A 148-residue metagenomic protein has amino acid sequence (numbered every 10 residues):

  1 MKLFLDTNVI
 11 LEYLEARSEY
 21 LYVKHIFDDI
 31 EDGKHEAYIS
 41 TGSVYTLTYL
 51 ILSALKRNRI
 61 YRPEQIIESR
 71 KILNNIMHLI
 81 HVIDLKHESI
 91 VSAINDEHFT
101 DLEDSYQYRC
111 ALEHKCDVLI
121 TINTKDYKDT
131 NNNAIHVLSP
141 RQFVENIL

Functional and structural regions predicted by a protein language model:
M1-I39, A54-E64, E145-L148: Short, well-structured N-terminal submotif of metal-dependent ribonuclease cores
K2, R109-L148: Acidic, PIN/NYN-like endoribonuclease modules and their adjacent C-terminal/linker elements
N8-V9, G42, E88, K125 (+1 more regions): Alpha-helix/helix-capping structural signal
L14-E15, I51, E97, N131: Short, flexible helix/strand-to-coil boundary loops that buttress conserved ligand/catalytic motifs in alpha/beta
K24-D28, R70-L73, Y108: Short amphipathic alpha-helical segments and helix-helix/interface helices
I51-D84: Helix-adjacent hinge/juxtasegments
H78-T124: Active-site neighborhoods of divalent-metal-dependent phosphate/nucleic-acid chemistry enzymes
